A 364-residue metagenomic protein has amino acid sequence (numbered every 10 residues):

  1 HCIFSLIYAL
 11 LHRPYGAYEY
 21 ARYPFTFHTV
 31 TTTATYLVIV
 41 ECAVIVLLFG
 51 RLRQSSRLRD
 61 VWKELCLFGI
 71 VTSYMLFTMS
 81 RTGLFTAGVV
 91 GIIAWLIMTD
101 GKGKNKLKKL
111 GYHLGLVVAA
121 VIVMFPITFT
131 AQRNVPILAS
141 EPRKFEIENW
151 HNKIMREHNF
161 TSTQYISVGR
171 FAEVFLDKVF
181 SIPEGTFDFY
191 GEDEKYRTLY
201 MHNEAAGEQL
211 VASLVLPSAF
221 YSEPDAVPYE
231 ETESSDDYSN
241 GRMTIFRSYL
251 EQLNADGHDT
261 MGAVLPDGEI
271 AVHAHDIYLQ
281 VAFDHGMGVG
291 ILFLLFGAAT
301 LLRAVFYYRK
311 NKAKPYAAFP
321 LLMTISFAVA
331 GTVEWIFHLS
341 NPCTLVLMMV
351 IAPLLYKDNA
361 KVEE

Functional and structural regions predicted by a protein language model:
H1-G16, H28-K106, Y112-Q132: Alpha-helical transmembrane segments of multi-pass inner-membrane proteins
L10, R22-V40, S80, A282-G286 (+1 more regions): Membrane-interface micro-motifs in multi-pass membrane enzymes
V40-Q54, G290-Y308: Hydrophobic, aromatic-rich transmembrane alpha-helices and their immediate juxtamembrane boundary segments
W62-G69, H285, L302-V333, P353: Loop-to-helix entry and N-terminal half of a specific, functionally important transmembrane alpha helix in multi-pass
F77, W95, G101-E233: A membrane-periplasm/extracellular boundary helix in multi-pass inner-membrane enzymes that assemble envelope glycans
G91, P320-A328, F337-E364: Transmembrane alpha-helices of multi-pass inner-membrane enzymes
L110-V117, F306-A317, M348-E364: A juxtamembrane structural motif centered on a specific transmembrane helix
D188-H285: Long extracytoplasmic/lumenal interhelical loops at the membrane interface of multi-pass membrane proteins
